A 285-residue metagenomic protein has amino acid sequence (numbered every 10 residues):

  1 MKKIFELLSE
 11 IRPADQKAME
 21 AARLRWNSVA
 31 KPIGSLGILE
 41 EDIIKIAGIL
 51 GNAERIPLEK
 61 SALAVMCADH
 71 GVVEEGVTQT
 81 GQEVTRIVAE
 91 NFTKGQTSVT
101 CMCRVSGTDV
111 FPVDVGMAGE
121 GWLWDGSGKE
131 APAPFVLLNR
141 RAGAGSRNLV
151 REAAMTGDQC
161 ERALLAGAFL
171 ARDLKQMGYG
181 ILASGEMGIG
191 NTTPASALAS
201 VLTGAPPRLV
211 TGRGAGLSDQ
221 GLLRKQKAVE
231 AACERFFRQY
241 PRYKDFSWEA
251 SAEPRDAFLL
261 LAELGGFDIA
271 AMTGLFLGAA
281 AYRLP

Functional and structural regions predicted by a protein language model:
M1-P285: N-terminal loops that bind phosphate or other acidic moieties and the adjacent beta-alpha structural core
